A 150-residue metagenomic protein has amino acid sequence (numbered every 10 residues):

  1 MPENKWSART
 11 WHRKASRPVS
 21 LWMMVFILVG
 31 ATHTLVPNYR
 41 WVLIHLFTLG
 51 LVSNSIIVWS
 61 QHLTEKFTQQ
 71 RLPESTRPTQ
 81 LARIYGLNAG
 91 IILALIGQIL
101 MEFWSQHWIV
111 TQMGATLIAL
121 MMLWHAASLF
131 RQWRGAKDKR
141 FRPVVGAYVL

Functional and structural regions predicted by a protein language model:
M1-L150: Hydrophobic alpha-helical transmembrane segments of multi-pass integral membrane proteins
